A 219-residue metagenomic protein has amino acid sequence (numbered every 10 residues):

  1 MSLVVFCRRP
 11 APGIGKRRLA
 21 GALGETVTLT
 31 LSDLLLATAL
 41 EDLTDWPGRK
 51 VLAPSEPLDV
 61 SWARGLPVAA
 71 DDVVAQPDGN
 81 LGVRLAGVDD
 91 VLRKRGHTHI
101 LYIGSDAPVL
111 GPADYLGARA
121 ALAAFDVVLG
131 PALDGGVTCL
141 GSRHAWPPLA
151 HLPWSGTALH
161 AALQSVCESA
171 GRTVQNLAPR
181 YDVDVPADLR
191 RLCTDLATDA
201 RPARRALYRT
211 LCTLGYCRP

Functional and structural regions predicted by a protein language model:
M1-R18: N-terminal nucleotide-binding beta1-loop-alpha1 segment
T30-G48: A short, N-terminal amphipathic alpha-helix
G48-P57: Short beta-strand/loop segment that forms part of the nucleotide-sugar
W62-I100, L159: Short phosphate-binding loop-to-helix
I103: Catalytic metal- and UDP-sugar-binding loop of GT-A-like glycosyltransferases, i.e., residues flanking the conserved
P108-D134: Conserved donor-nucleotide/metal-binding helix-loop-beta segment in metal-dependent transferases, i.e., the alpha-helix
W146-V166: Short, glycine-/small-residue-rich phosphate/pyrophosphate-handling segment
A162-P219: Conserved alpha/beta core of the MobA/IspD/sugar-nucleotide pyrophosphorylase nucleotidyltransferase superfamily
